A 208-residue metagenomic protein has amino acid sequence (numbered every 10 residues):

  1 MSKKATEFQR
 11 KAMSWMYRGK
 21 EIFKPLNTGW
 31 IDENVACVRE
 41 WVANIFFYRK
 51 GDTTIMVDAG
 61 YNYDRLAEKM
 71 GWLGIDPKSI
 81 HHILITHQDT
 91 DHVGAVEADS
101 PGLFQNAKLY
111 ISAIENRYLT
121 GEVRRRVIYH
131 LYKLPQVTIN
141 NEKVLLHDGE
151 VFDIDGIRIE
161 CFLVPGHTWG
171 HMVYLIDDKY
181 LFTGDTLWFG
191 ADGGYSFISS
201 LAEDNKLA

Functional and structural regions predicted by a protein language model:
M1-K20, G190-A191, Y195-L207: Accessory terminal helices/loops
S14-R18, K24-L26, W30-I31, A113-L163 (+1 more regions): Metallo-beta-lactamase
E21-L73, V173-G184, W188-G190: Conserved beta-strand hairpin/beta-sheet module of binuclear metal-dependent hydrolase folds, prominently
M56-G60, H81-D89, Y110-S112, L163-G166 (+2 more regions): Active-site neighborhood of phospho(di)ester-bond hydrolases with catalytic His/Asp-centered motifs
Y63-A67, G71-E150: Active-site HxH/HxHxD metal-binding segment of metal-dependent hydrolases
L66, Y118-G121, I154-D155, W169-H171 (+1 more regions): Short acidic/glycine-rich loop or secondary-structure boundary segments that cap or lie
R158-P165, W169-A208: Metallo-beta-lactamase
